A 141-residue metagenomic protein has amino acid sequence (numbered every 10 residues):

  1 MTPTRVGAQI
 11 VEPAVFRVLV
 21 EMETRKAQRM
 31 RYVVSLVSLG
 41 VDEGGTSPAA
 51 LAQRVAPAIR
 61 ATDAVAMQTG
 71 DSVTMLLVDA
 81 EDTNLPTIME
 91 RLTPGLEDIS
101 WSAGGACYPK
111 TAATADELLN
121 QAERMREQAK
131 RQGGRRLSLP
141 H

Functional and structural regions predicted by a protein language model:
M1-E12, R25, Y32: Amphipathic HAMP/coiled-coil signal-transducing linker helices that couple sensory inputs to cytosolic output domains
M1-R5, G70-D71, L139-P140: Catalytic core of bacterial cyclic-dinucleotide metallophosphodiesterases
F16, V20, V37, P48 (+4 more regions): Heptad-repeat coiled-coil signal-transmission/dimerization helices
F16-E43: Active-site-proximal structural segments of metal-dependent nucleotidyl cyclase/transferase enzymes
M22-R29, P48-D82, P94-I99: Conserved helix-loop-beta segment at the catalytic/binding core of cyclic-nucleotide signaling proteins
Y32-V34, D63, W101, R135: PAS-family sensory domain
D42-G44, L76-L85, S100-M125: Catalytic strand-loop-helix junctions within cyclic-nucleotide turnover domains
E97-S102, Q121-H141: Catalytic/regulatory signature loops of cyclic-dinucleotide turnover enzymes and related class III nucleotidyl cyclases
